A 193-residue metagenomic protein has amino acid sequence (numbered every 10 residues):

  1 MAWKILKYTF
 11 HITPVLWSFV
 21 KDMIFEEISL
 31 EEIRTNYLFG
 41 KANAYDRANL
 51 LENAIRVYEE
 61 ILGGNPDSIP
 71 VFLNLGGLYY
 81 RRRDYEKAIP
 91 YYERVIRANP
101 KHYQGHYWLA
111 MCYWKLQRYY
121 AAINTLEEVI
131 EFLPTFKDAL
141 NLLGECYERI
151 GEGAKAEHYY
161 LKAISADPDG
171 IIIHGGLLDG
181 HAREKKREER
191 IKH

Functional and structural regions predicted by a protein language model:
L30-D67, N74-R81: Alpha-helical segment of the N-proximal tetratricopeptide repeat
T35, I69-P70, Y103-Q104, K137-D138 (+1 more regions): Helix-start (N-cap) detector for alpha-helical repeat units in TPR-like alpha-solenoids, especially tetratricopeptide
G40, N74, W108, L142 (+1 more regions): Canonical tetratricopeptide repeat
R47, R81-R82, K115, R149 (+1 more regions): Register position in tetratricopeptide repeats
